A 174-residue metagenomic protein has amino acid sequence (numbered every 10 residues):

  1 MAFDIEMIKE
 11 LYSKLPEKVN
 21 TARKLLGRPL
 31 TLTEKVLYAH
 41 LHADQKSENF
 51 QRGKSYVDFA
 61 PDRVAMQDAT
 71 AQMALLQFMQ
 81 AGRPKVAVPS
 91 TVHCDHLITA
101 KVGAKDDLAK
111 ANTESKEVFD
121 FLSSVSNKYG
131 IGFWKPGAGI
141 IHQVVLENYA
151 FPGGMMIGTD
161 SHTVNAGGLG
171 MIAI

Functional and structural regions predicted by a protein language model:
M1-M7: Membrane-interacting alpha-helical segments
I8-L11, L15-I174: Long, structured ligand/cofactor-binding scaffold of large enzymes
